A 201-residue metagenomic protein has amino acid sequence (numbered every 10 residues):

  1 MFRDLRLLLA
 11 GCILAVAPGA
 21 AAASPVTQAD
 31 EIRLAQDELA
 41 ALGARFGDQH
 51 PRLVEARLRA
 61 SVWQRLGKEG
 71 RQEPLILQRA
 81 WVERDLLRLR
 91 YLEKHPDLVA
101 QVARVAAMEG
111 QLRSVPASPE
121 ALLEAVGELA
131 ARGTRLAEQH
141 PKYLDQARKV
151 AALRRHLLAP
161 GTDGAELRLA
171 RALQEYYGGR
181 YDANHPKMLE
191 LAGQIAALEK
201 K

Functional and structural regions predicted by a protein language model:
M1-L9: Bacterial N-terminal signal peptides that target proteins for export
A10-A17: Bacterial N-terminal signal peptides
A23-K201: Polar/charged helix-initiation
